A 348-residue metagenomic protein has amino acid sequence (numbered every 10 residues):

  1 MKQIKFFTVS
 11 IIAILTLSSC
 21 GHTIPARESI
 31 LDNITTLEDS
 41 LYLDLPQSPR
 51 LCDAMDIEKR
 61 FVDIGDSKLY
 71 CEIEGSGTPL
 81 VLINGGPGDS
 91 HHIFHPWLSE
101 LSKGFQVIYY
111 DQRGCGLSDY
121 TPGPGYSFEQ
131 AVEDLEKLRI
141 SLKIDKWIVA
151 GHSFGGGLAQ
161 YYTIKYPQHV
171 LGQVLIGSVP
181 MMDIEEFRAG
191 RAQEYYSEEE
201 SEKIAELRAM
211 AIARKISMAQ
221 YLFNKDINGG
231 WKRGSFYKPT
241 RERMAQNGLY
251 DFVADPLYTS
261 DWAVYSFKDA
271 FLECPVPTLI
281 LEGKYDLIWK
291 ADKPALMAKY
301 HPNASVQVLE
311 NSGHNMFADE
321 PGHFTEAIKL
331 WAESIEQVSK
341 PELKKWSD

Functional and structural regions predicted by a protein language model:
F61, S67-D119: Conserved HGGG/HGGXW glycine-rich cap/lid loop of the alpha/beta-hydrolase fold
C115-A150, F154, E326: Active-site loop/oxyanion-hole signature of alpha/beta-hydrolase fold enzymes
D145-R188: Conserved hydrolase catalytic core segment
Q173-M210: Flexible "cap/lid" loop of the alpha/beta hydrolase fold
R208-D261, A270: Conserved alpha/beta-hydrolase catalytic His-Asp/Glu region
C274, I280-E282: Short beta-strand/loop motif that positions the catalytic acidic residue of the alpha/beta-hydrolase fold
L287-K293: Conserved alpha/beta-hydrolase "acid-adjacent" motif
A304-D348: Catalytic active-site module of serine/aspartate enzymes centered on a nucleophile-bearing elbow/loop
